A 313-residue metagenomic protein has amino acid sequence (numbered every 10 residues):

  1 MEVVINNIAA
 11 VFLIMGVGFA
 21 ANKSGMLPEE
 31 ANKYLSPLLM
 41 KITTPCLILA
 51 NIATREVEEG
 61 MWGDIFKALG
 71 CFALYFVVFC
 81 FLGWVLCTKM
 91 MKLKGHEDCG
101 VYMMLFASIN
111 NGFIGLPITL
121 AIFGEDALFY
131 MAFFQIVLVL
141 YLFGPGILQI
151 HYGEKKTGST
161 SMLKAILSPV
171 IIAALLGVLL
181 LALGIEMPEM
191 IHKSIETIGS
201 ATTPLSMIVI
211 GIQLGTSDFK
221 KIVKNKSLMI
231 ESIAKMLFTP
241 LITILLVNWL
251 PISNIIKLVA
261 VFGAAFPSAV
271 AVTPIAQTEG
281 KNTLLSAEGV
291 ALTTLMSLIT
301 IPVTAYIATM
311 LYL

Functional and structural regions predicted by a protein language model:
M1-L313: Alpha-helical transmembrane segments of multi-pass small-molecule/ion transporters
